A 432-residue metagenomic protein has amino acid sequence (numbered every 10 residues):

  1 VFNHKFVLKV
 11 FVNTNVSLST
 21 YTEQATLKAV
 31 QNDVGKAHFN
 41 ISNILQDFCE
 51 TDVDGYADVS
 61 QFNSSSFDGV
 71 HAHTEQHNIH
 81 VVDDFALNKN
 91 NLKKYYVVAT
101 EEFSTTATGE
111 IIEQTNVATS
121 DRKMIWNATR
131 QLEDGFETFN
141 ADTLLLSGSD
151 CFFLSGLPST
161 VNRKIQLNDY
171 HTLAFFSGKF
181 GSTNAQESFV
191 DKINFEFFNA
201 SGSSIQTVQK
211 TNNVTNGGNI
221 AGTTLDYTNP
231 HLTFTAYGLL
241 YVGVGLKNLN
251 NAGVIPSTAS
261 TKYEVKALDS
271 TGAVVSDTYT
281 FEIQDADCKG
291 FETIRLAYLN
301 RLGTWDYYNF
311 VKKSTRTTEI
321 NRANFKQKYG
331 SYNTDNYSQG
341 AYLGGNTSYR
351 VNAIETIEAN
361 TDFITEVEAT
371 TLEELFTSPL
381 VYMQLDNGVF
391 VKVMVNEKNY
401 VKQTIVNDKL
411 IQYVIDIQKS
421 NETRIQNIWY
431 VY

Functional and structural regions predicted by a protein language model:
V1-Y263, A267-E282: Preference for solvent-exposed, low-hydrophobicity sequence contexts
V208-N213, N219, P256-T258, G272-Y432: Extracellular/virion structural assembly segments
